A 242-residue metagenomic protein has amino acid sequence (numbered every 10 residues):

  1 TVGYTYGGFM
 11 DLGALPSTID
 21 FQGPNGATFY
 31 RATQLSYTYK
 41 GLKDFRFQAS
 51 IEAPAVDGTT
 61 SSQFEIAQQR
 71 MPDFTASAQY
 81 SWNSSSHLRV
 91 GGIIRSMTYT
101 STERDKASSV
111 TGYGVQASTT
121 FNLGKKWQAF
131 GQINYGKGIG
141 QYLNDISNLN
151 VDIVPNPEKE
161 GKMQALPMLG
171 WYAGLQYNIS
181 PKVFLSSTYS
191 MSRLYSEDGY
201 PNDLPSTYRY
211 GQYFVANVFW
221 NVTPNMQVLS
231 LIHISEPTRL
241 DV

Functional and structural regions predicted by a protein language model:
T1-D57, R70-M71, T75, Q79-W82 (+2 more regions): Outer membrane beta-barrel
V2, K43-A49, S85-R89, K126-A129 (+3 more regions): Repeated loop/turn-to-beta-strand initiation elements of outer-membrane beta-barrel proteins
I19, A53-E65, R95-R104: Active-site-proximal beta-alpha loop/turn segments in soluble metabolic enzymes
F29-T33, R70-F74, S109-V115, A165-L169 (+2 more regions): Residues that define the transmembrane beta-barrel architecture of outer-membrane proteins
T60-F64, R70-D73, W82-S84, R89-G91: Right-handed parallel beta-helix
S81-Y208: Detector for outer-membrane/organellar transmembrane beta-barrel domains, recognizing the amphipathic beta-strand
T188, Y195, S206-L231: Extracellular low-complexity, Gly/Ser/Thr-rich intrinsically disordered linkers and protease-sensitive activation/hinge
I232-V242: Single conserved hydrophobic/aromatic residue that forms the stacking wall/gate of nucleotide- or nucleobase-binding
